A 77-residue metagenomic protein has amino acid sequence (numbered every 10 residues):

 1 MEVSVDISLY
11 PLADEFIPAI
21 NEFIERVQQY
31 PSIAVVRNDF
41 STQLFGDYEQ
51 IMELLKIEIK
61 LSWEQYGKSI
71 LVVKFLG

Functional and structural regions predicted by a protein language model:
M1-G77: Charge-rich, low-complexity N-terminal segments
